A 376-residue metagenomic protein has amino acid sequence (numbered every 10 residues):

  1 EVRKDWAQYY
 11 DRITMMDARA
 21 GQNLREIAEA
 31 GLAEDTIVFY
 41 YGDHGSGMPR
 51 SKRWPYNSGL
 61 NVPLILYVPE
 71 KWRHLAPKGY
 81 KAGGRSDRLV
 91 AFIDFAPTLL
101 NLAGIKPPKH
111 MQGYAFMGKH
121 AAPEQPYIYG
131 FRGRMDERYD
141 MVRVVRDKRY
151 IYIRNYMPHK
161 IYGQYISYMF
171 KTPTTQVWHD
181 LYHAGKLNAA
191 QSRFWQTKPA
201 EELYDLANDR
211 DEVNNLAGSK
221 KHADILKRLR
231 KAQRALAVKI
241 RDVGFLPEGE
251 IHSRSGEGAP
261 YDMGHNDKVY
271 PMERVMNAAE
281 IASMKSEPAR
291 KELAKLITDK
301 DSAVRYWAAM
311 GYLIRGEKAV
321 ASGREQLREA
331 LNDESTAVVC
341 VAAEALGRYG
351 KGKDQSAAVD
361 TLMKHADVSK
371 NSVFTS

Functional and structural regions predicted by a protein language model:
V2-D5, S46-M48, W72, A76-G84 (+4 more regions): Flexible glycine/proline-enriched surface loops and loop-helix/loop-strand junctions
V2-T36, K71-W72, L102: A long, amphipathic alpha-helix that forms part of the scaffold/cap immediately adjacent to metal-dependent active
R3-D17, S86-V90, A207, K220-A223: Soluble non-cytosolic domains of exported or imported proteins
A28-A91, Q112: Histidine-centered active-site microenvironments of extracellular/periplasmic hydrolases and transferases
E34-D35, G83-D147, H222-K231: Polar, surface-exposed loop/tail segments that function as active-site lids or cofactor/substrate-recognition elements
P49-W54, A76-P77, N101, G163-Y165 (+1 more regions): Short, solvent-exposed loop/turn and secondary-structure capping segments
N57, M135-G218, D224: C-terminal, low-complexity/hydrophilic appendages and adjacent surface loops of extracellular/periplasmic anionic
N61, G185-E201, N208, L216-D360 (+1 more regions): Long, internal low-complexity/basic segments
